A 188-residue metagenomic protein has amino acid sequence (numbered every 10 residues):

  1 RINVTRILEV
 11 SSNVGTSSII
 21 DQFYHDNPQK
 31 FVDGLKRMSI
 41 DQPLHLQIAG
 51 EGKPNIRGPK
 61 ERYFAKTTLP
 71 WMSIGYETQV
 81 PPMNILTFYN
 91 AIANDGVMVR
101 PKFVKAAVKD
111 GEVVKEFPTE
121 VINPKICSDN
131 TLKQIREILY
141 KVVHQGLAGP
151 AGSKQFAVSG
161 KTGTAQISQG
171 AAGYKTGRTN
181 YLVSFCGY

Functional and structural regions predicted by a protein language model:
R1-Y188: Beta-lactam-recognizing serine transpeptidase/beta-lactamase-like catalytic domain environment
